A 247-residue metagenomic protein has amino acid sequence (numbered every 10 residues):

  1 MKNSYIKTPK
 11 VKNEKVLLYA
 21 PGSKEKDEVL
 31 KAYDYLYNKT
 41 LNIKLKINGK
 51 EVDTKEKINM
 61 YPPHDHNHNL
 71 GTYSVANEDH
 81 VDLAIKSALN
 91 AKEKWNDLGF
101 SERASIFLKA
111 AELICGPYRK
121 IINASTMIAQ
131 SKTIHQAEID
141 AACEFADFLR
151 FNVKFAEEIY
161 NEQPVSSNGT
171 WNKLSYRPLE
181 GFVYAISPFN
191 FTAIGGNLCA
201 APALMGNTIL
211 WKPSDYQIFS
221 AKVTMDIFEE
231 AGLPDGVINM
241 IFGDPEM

Functional and structural regions predicted by a protein language model:
M1-K31, I134-Q136, A141-E162, L174: C-terminal segments
M1-N69: Hydrophobic face of amphipathic alpha-helices that form TPR/SEL1-like repeat modules and related alpha-solenoid
L18, T72, S125, V237-M240: Conserved beta-strand positions that form and line the central face of beta-propeller blades
Y19-G22, S74, F100, H135-I139 (+4 more regions): Hydrophobic alpha-helical scaffolding
K24, D79, L83, E144 (+3 more regions): Conserved active-site and cofactor/substrate-binding residues in soluble primary-metabolism enzymes
K55, N59-Y61, H66-Y160: Glycine-rich loop-to-alpha-helix module at the N-terminal edge of alpha/beta enzyme cores
M127, A156-M247: Rossmann-like NAD(P) dinucleotide-binding subdomain of oxidoreductase/dehydrogenase enzymes
